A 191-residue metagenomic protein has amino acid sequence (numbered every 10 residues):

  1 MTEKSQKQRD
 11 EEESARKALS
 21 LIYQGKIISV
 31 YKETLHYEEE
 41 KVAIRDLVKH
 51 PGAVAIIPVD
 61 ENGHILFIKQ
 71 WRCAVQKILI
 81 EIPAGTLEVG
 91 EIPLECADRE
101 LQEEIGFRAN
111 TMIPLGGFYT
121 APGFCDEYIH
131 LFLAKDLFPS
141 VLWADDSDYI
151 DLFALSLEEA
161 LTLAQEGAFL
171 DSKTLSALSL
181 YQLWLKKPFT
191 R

Functional and structural regions predicted by a protein language model:
M1-G25: Extreme N-terminal tail/first-helix region
A18-A55, E61: Acidic, metal-coordinating catalytic segment for phosphate/diphosphate chemistry, firing primarily on the Nudix
L21-G25, Y37, C73, F118-Y128 (+1 more regions): Acidic pyrophosphate-coordinating catalytic loop
V42, P51-E81: A glycine-rich, hydrophobic loop/mini-helix early in the fold
A43, G52-A55, D60, T86-K173: Unchanged
H64, F138-S140, P188: Short helix-loop capping/hinge motifs at secondary-structure junctions, enriched in acidic/polar residues
E166-R191: Long hydrophobic alpha-helical segments typical of transmembrane helices together with their membrane-interfacial
